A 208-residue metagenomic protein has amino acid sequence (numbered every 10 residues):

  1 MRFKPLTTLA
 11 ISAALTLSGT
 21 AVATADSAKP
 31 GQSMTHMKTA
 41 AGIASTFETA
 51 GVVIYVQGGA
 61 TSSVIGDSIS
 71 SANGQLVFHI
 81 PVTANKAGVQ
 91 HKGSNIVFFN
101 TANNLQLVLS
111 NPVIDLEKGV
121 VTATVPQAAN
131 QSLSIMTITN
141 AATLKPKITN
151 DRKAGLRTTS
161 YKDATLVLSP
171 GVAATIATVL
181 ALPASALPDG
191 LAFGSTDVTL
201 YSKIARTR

Functional and structural regions predicted by a protein language model:
M1-D26: Secretory targeting and sorting signals
A25-A87, D163-A177, L182-R208: N-terminal segment immediately downstream of the Sec signal-peptide cleavage site in secreted/extracellular proteins
S62-I138: Predominantly extracellular/secreted and cell-surface proteins with exposed, flexible low-complexity segments
A128-A173: Extended amphipathic ligand-handling, pore-lining, and cofactor/metal-binding catalytic surfaces
